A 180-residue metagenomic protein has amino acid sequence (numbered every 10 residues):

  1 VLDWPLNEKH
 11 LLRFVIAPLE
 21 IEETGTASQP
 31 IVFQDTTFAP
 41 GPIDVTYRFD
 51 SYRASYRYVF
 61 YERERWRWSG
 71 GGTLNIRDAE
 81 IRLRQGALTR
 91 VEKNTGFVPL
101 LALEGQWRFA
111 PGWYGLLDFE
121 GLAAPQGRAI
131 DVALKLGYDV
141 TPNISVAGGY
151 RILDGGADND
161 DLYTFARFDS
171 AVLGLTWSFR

Functional and structural regions predicted by a protein language model:
V1-E23, I43-E62, D118, F179: Outer-membrane beta-barrel transmembrane strands
L2-W4, A54-Y58, G72-L74, L101-W107 (+3 more regions): Residues on the lipid-exposed face of transmembrane beta-strands in outer-membrane beta-barrel proteins
K9-L12, E64-W66, P111-G115, N143-V146: Repeated loop/turn-to-beta-strand initiation elements of outer-membrane beta-barrel proteins
P18-D50, R77-G96, Q106, A124 (+1 more regions): Extracellular/periplasm-exposed beta-strand and loop segments of Gram-negative cell-envelope proteins, dominated by
E64, F97, E120-D131: Solvent-exposed loop/turn segments connecting transmembrane beta-strands in outer-membrane beta-barrel proteins
P99, E104, G112-L116: Short helix-loop boundary/capping segments
G112-G127, I152-L153: Transmembrane beta-strand segments that form the barrel wall of outer-membrane beta-barrel proteins
R128-R180: Predominantly the C-terminal beta-signal and adjacent terminal strand-loop region of outer-membrane beta-barrel
